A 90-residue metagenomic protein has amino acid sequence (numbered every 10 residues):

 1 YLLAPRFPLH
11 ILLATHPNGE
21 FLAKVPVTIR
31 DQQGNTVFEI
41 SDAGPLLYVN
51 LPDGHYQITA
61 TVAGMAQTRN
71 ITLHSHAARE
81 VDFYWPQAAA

Functional and structural regions predicted by a protein language model:
Y1-V25, I29, V62-A90: Primarily secretory-pathway and cell-envelope proteins
H16-N18, F38, L47, A60: Residues embedded in well-ordered secondary-structure elements
N35-A43: Short, acidic Ser/Thr/Gly-rich low-complexity loop/linker segments typical of extracellular and cell-surface proteins
G44-N50: Short, surface-exposed beta-strand/beta-hairpin micro-motifs centered on an aromatic residue
P52-D53, S75: Surface-exposed loops/turns
G54-A60: A short tyrosine-centered beta-strand micro-motif
